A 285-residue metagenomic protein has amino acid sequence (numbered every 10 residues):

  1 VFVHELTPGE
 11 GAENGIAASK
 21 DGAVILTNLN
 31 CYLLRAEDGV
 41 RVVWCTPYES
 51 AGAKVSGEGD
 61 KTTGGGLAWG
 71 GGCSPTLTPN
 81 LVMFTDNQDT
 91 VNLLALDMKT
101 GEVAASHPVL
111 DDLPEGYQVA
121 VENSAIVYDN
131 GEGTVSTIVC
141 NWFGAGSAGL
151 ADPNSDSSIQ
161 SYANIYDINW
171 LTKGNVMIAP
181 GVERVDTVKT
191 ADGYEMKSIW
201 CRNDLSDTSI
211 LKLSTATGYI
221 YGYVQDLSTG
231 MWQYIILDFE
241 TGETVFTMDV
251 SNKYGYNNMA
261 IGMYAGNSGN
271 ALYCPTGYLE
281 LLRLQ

Functional and structural regions predicted by a protein language model:
V1-N80, F84: Solenoidal tandem-repeat scaffolds enriched in leucines and small polar residues
F2-G9, R41-L67, S106-Q118, A191-S206 (+1 more regions): Surface-exposed loop and turn segments in beta-propeller and other repeat-based domains that flank or scaffold
P8-K20, W69-S74, P114-Y128, N203-L213 (+1 more regions): Repeated scaffold domains used in trafficking and secretory/extracellular systems, primarily beta-propellers
S19-K20, T27-L29, T78, D89 (+5 more regions): Short loop/turn segments that connect beta-strands within the blades of beta-propeller domains, predominantly WD40
R35-G39, D97-G101, V188-K189, D238-G242 (+1 more regions): Short loop/turn segments that connect beta-strands within beta-propeller blades
G59-K61, W69-L113: Acidic, glycine-rich loop-and-beta core segments that form the ion-binding/anion-interacting portion of active sites
N80-D86, V91-N92, N123-K253: Loop/turn-rich, solvent-exposed surfaces of beta-rich toroidal or solenoidal domains
N252, Y256-Q285: Blade-level signature of beta-propeller repeat domains, shared across WD40, Kelch, NHL, RCC1 and BNR/Asp-box propellers
